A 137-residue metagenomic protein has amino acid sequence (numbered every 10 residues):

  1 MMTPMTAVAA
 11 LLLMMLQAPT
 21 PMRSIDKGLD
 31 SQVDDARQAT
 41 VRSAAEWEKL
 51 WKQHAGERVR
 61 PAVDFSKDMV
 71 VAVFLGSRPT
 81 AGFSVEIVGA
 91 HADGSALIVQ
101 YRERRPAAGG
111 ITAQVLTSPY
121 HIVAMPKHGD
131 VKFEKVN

Functional and structural regions predicted by a protein language model:
M2-A10: Sec-dependent signal peptide recognition, specifically the positively charged N-region followed immediately by
M14-N137: Exposed, flexible binding/inhibitory loops of compact, secreted disulfide-stabilized domains
